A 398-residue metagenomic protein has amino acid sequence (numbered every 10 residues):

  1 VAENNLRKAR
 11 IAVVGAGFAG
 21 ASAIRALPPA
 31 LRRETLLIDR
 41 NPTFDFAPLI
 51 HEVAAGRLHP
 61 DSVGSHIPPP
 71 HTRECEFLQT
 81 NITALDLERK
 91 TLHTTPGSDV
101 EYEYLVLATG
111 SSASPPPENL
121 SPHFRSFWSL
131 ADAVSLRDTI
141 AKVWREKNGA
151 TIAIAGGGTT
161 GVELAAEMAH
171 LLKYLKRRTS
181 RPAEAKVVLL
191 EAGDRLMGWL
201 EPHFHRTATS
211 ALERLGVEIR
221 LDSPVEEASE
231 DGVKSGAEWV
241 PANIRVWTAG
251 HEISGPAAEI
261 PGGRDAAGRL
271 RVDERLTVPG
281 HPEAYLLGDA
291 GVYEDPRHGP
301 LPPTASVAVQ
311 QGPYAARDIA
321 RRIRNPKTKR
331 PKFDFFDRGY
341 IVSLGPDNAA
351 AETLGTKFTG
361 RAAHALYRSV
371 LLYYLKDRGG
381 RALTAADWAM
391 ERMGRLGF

Functional and structural regions predicted by a protein language model:
V1-K8, C75-A155, S180, S235 (+1 more regions): FAD-binding core/adjacent interface of flavoenzyme oxidoreductases
A2-E76, V162-W199: Beta1-alpha1 glycine-rich phosphate/pyrophosphate-binding loop at the start of Rossmann-like nucleotide-binding domains
L6, Q311, A316-F398: C-terminal, flexible cofactor-proximal segment of oxidoreductases
V13-V14, V100-S112, S129, V225 (+2 more regions): Short hydrophobic core segments
E52-G56, R206-T207, G360: Short, hinge-like loop/turn segments at secondary-structure boundaries
C75-A84, H170-E274, G280, K327: A Rossmann-like FAD-binding core segment of flavoenzymes
P122-N148, W239-Q310: FAD-site-proximal beta/loop scaffold in flavoenzymes
A150-L200, T207, E218-R220, P303-D318 (+2 more regions): Rossmann-like dinucleotide-binding core of oxidoreductases
